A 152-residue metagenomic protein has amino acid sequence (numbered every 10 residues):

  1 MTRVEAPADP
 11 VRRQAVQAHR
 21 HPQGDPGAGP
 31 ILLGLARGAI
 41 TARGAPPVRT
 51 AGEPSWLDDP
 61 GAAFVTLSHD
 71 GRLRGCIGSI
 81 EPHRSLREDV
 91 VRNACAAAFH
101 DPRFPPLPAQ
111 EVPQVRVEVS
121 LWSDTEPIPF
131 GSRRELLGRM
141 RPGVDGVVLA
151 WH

Functional and structural regions predicted by a protein language model:
T2-H152: C-terminal binding/interaction regions
